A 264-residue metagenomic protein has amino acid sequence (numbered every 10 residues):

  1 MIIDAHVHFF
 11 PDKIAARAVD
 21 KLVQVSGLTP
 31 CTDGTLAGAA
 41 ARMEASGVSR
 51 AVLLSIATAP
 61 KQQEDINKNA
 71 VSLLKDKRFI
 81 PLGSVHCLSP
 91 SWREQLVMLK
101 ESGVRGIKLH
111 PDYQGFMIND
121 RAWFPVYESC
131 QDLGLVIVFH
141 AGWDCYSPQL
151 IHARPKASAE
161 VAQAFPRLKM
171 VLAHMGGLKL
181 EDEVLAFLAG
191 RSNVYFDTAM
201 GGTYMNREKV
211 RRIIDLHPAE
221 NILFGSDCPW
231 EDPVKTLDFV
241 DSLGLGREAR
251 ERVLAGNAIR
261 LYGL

Functional and structural regions predicted by a protein language model:
M1-H8, I14-R50, L216-L223, V234-L264: Mid-to-C-terminal alpha-helical segments outside catalytic/metal-binding sites
I2-A5, V52-L54, L82-S84, K108 (+3 more regions): Active-site neighborhood of phospho(di)ester-bond hydrolases with catalytic His/Asp-centered motifs
H6, M43, A70, L99 (+8 more regions): Conserved, mostly hydrophobic/aromatic
H6-D12, H140, H174: Histidine-centered divalent metal-coordination motifs
L36-A40, N67-V71, L96, W123 (+4 more regions): Generic structural signal for well-ordered alpha-helices, preferentially at hydrophobic/aromatic core positions
R42-A45, M98, E160, A186-F187 (+3 more regions): Well-formed, non-transmembrane alpha-helical positions, independent of function
S49-R50, T58-C145, Q149-H152, G190 (+1 more regions): Active-site gating/metal-coordination segments in enzymes
R105-G106, N119-L223: Catalytic pocket-lining loop regions of alpha/beta-barrel enzymes, especially the amidohydrolase/enolase/GH5 lineages
